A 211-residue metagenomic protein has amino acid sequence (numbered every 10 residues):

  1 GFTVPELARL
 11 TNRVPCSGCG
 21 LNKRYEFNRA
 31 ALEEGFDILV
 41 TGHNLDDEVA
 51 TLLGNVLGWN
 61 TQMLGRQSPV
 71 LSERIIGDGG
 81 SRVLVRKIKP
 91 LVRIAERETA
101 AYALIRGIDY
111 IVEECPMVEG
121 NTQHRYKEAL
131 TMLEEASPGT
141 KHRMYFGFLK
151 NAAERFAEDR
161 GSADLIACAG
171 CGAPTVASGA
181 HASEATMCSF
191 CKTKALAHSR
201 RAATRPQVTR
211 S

Functional and structural regions predicted by a protein language model:
G1: Conserved nucleotide-sugar phosphate-binding/catalytic loop shared by glycosyltransferases and other
V4-E98, M144, A173-P174, S183-V208: Active-site adenylate/phosphate-handling loop in enzymes that bind or generate adenylated species
E48, I94-F146, S178-H181: Mid-to-C-terminal catalytic subdomains of enzymes that bind/position adenosyl phosphate moieties or nucleic-acid
M117, T140, E158-D159, A202: Short, polar/charged, Gly/Pro-enriched helix-capping and turn/loop motifs at alpha-helix termini and inter-helix linkers
R143-F156, C168: Short Cys/His-rich Zn2+-coordinating modules
A152-L165, A173-A182: Short, flexible, mixed-charge glycine/proline-rich loop motifs that serve as phosphate/nucleic-acid-contacting
